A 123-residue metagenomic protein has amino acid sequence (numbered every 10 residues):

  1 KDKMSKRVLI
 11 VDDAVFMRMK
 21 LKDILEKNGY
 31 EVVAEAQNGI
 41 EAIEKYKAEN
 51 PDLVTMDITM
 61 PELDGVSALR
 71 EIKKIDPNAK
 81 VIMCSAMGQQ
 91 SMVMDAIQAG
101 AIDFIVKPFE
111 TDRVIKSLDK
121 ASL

Functional and structural regions predicted by a protein language model:
V15-A34, A121: Two-component/phosphorelay signaling modules centered on CheY-like receiver
N38-E41, D64-S67: Acidic catalytic/metal-coordinating carboxylates
E49-T55: Active-site beta3 strand of CheY-like receiver
M60: Receiver (REC) domain active-site loop signature in two-component systems and cognate sites in sensor histidine kinases
M87-G88: Short, conserved "switch-loop" micro-motifs in signal-transduction and mechanochemical regulators
S91, F109-D119: C-terminal output helix
